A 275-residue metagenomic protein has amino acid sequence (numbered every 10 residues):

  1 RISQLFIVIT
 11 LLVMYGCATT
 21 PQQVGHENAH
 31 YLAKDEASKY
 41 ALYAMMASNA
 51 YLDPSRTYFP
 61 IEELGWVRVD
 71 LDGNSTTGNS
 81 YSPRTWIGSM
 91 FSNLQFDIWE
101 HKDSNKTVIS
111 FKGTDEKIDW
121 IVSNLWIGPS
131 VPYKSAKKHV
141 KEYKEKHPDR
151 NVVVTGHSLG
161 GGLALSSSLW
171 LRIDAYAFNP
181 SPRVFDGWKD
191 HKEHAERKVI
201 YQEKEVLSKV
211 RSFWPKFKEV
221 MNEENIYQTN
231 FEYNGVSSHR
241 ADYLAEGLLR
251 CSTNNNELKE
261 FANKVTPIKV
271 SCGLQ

Functional and structural regions predicted by a protein language model:
R1-F6: Bacterial N-terminal signal peptides that target proteins for export
I9-L11: Hydrophobic membrane-insertion alpha-helices, especially the h-region of bacterial N-terminal signal peptides
V13-G16: C-terminal motif of bacterial Sec signal peptides marking the signal peptidase cleavage site
T19-A29, S38, L42, Y51-V154 (+3 more regions): A conserved cap/lid and substrate-binding interface adjacent to the catalytic center of lipid-processing enzymes
T19-E27, D103-K106, I173-Q275: Serine hydrolase/lipase
T155-G160, A164: Gly/Ala-rich beta-loop-alpha elbow adjacent to hydrolase catalytic centers
L165-L169: Short glycine-enriched nucleophile-adjacent loop and the immediately C-terminal alpha-helix near the catalytic center
